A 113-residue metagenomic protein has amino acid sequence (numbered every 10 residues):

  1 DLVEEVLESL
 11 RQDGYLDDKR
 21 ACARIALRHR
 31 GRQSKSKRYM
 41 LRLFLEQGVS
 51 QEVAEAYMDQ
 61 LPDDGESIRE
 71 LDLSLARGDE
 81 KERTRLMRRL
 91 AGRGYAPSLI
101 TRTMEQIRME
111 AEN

Functional and structural regions predicted by a protein language model:
D1-N113: An alpha-helical, amphipathic repeat domain used for nucleic-acid recognition, typified by the mTERF helical solenoid
